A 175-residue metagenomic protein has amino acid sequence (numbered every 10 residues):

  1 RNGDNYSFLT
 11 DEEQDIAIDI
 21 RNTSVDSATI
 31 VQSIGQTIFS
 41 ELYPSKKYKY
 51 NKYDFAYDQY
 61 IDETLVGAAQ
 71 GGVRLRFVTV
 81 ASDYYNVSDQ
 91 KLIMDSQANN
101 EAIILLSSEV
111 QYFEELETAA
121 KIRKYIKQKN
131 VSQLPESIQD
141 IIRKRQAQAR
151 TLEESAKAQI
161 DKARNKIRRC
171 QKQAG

Functional and structural regions predicted by a protein language model:
R1-G175: Extended alpha-helical scaffold and adjacent linker segments that couple domains and build interaction/assembly
